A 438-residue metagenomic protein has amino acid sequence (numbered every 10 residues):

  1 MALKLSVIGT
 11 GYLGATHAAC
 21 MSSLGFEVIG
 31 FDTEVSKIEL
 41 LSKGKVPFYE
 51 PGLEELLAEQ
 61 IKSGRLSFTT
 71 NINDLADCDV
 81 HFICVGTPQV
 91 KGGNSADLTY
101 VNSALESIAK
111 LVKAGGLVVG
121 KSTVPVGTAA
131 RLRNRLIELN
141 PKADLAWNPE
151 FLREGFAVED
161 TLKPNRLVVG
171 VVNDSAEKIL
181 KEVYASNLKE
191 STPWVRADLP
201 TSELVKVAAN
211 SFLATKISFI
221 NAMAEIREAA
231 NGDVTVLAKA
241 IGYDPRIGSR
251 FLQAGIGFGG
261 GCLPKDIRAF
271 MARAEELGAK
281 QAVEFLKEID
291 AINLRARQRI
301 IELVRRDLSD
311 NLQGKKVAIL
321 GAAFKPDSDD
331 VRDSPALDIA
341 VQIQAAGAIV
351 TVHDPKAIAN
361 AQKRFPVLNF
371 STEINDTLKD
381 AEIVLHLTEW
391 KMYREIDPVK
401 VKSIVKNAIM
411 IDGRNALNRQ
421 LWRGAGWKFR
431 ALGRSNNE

Functional and structural regions predicted by a protein language model:
M1-E438: Structural/interface elements that position substrates and couple domains in central-metabolism enzymes
